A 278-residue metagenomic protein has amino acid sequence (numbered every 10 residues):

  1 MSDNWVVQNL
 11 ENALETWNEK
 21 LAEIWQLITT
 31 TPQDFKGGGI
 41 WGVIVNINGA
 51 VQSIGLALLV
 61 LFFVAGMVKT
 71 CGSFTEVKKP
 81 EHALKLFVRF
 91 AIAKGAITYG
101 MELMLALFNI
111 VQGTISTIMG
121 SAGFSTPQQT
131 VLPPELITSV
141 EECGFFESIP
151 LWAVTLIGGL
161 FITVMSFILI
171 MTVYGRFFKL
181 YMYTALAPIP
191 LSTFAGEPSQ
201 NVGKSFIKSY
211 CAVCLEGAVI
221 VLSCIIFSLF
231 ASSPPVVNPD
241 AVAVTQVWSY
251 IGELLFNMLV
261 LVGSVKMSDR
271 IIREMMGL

Functional and structural regions predicted by a protein language model:
M1-L58: Binding/recognition "hotspot" determinant
S2-L10, P80-G100, G203-V213: Alpha-helical transmembrane segments and their helix-start/interface "positive-inside/aromatic belt" motifs in integral
E23-Q26, H82-R89, N109, S116 (+5 more regions): Short amphipathic alpha-helical coupling elements at transmembrane boundaries
I44-Q52, L84-V88, I92, G175 (+3 more regions): Alpha-helical membrane-interface segments at transmembrane helix boundaries
S53-A65, I157, F161-T163, L180: Hydrophobic alpha-helical transmembrane segments
L58-K94, L186-Q200: Hydrophobic transmembrane alpha-helix segments characteristic of membrane transport and insertion machinery
K94-L186, C224-G277: Non-cytosolic segments of integral membrane proteins
L191-K208, D240, I271-M275: Alpha-helical transmembrane segments
